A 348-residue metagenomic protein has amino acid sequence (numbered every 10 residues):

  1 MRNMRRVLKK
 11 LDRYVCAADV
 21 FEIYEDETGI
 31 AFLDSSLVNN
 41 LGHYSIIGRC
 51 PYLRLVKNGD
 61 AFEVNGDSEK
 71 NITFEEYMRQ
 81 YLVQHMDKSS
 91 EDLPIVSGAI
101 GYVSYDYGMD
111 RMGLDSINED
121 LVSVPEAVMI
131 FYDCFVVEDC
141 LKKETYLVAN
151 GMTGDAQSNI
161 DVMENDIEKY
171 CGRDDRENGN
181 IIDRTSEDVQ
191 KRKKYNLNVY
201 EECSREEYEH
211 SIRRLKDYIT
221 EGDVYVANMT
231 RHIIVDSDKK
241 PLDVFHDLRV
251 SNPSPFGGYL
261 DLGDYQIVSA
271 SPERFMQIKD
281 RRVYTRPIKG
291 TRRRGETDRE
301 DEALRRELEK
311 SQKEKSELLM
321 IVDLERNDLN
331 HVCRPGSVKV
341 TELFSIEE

Functional and structural regions predicted by a protein language model:
M1-E348: Extended alpha-helical targeting/anchoring segments, especially N-terminal organellar/secretory targeting helices
